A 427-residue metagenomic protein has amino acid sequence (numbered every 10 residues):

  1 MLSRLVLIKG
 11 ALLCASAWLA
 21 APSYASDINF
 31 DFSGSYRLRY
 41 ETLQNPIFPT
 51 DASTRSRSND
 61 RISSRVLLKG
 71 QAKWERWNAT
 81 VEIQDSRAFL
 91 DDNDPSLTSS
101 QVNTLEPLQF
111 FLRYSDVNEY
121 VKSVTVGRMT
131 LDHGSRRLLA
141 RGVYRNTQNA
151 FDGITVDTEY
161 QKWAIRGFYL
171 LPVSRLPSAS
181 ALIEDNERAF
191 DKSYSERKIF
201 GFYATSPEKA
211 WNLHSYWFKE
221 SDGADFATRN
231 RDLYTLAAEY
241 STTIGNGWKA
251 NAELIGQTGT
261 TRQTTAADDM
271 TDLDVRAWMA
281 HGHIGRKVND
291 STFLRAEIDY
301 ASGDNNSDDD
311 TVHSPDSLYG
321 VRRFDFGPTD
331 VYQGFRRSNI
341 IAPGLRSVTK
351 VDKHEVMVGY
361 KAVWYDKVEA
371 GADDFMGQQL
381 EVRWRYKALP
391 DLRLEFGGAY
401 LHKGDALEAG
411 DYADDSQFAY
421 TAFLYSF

Functional and structural regions predicted by a protein language model:
M1-A11: Bacterial N-terminal signal peptides that target proteins for export
L12-L13, S23: Cleavable N-terminal signal peptides
W18-A25: Sec/Tat signal peptide C-region and signal peptidase I cleavage site
S26-I47, N78-V81, W211-N212: Transmembrane beta-strand segments of Gram-negative outer membrane beta-barrel proteins
D27-N29, Y114-V124, G142-D308, K350 (+5 more regions): Signature for the C-terminal beta-barrel architecture of outer-membrane proteins
P46-S64, K73-Y120, V124, D132-V143 (+6 more regions): Surface-exposed loop and membrane-interface regions of Gram-negative outer-membrane beta-barrel proteins
F293-Q379: C-terminal structural cap/anchor segments
D325, D414-F427: Outer-membrane beta-barrel "beta-signal"
